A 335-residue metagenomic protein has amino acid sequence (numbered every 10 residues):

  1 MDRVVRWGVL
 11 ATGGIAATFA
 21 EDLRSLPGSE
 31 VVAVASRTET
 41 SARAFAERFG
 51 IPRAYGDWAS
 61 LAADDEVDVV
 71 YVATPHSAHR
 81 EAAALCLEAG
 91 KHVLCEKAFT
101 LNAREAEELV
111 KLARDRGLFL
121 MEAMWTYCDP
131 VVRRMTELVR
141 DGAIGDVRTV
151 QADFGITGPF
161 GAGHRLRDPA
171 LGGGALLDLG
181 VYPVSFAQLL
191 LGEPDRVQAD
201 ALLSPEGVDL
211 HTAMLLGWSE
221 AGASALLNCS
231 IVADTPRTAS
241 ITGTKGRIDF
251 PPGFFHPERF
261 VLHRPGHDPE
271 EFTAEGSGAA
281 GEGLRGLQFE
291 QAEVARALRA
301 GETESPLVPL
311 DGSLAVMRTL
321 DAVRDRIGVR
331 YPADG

Functional and structural regions predicted by a protein language model:
M1, S185-P257, G286, V294-A300: Contiguous beta-strand/loop segments that form the cofactor/metal-binding neighborhood of enzyme cores
M1, V69-Y71, R296-G335: C-terminal helix-rich "cap/oligomerization" subdomain common to oxidoreductases
M1-F49, V329: N-terminal Rossmann-like dinucleotide-binding module
F49-K111: Beta-loop-alpha module in the N-terminal Rossmann-like domain of NAD(P)-dependent dehydrogenases, especially those
Y55, C95, L120-E122, F250: Hydrophobic residues in well-ordered beta-strands that form the structural core
E108-T126, D146-T149: Rossmann-fold dehydrogenase core element
T126-Q198: Predominantly a Rossmann-like dinucleotide-binding segment in NAD(P)-dependent oxidoreductases
S277-A292, V308: Active-site loop of classical SDR/Rossmann-like NAD(P)-dependent oxidoreductases, centered on the catalytic Tyr-X3-Lys
